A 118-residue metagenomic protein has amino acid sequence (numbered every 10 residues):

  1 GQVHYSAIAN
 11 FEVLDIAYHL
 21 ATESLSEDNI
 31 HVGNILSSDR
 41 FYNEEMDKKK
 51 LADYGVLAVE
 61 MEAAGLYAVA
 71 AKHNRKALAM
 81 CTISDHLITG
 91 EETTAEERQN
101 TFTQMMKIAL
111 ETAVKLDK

Functional and structural regions predicted by a protein language model:
G1-K118: Glycine-rich phosphate- or other oxyanion-binding loops that anchor nucleotides, phosphorylated ligands
